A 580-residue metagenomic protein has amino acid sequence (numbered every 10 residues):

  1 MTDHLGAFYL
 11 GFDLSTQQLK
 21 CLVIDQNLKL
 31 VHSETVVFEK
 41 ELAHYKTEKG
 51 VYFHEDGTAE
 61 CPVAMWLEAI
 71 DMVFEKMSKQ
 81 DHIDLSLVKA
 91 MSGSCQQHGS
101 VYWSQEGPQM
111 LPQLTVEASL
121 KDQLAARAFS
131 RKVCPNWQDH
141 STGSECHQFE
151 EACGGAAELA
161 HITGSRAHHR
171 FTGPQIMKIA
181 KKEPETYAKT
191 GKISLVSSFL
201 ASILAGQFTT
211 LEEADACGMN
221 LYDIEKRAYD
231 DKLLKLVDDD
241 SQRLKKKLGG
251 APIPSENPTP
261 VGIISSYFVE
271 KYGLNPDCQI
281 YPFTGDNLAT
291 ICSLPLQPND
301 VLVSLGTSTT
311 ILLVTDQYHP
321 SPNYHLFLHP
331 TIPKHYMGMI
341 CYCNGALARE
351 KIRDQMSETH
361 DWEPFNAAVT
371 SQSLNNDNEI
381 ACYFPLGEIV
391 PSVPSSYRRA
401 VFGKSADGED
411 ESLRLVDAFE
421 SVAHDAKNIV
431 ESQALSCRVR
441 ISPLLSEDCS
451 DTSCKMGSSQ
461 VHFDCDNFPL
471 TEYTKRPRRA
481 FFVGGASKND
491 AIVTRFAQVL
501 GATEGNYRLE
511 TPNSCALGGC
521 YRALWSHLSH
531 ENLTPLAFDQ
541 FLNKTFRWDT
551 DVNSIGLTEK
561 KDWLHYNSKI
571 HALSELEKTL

Functional and structural regions predicted by a protein language model:
M1-Q123, V269-Q279, Q460, E472-K475 (+4 more regions): N-terminal glycine/serine-rich phosphate-binding loop of ATP-dependent small-molecule kinases, especially carbohydrate
T2-H4, L10-G11, K20-Q26, G143 (+6 more regions): Active-site core segments that coordinate phosphate-bearing ligands/cofactors across diverse enzyme families
A43-G57, Q109-P135, H147, S241-K245 (+3 more regions): Charged, glycine/proline-rich intrinsically disordered loops and linkers
G57, K79-P135, T163-R170, A201 (+3 more regions): Short beta-strand-loop/turn "lid" adjacent to the catalytic site in phosphate-handling enzymes
D84, L236-G250: A structural motif corresponding to the C-terminal end of an alpha-helix and its immediate exit/capping segment
V88, L248-A251, P477: Core-facing hydrophobic residues within beta-strands of well-ordered domains
D139: Carbohydrate-associated surface elements
K247-A251, W362-F365: Flexible, glycine/charged-enriched surface loops at secondary-structure junctions
